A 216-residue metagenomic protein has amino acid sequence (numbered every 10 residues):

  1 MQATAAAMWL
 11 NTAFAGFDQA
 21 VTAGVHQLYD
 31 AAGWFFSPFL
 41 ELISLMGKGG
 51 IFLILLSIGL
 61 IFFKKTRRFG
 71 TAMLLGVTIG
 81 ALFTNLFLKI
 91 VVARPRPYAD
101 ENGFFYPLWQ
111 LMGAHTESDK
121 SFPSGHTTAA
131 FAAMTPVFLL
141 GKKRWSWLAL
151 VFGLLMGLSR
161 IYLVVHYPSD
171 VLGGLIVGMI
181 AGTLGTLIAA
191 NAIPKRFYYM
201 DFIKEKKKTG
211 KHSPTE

Functional and structural regions predicted by a protein language model:
M1-I54, N85-A114, K206, K211-E216: N-terminal transmembrane-helix/juxtamembrane module of multi-pass inner/ER membrane proteins
Q27, A31, L45-G49, F63-K64 (+3 more regions): Membrane-interface junctions
G33-F36, K65-G70, G141-L148: Membrane-helix interface segments
L56-L86: Interfacial segments of alpha-helical transmembrane regions
G59, I79, F83-L88, V92 (+2 more regions): Alpha-helical membrane-inserting segments
F63-K64, V92-A93, L163-Y167: Short helix-capping/hinge motifs at transmembrane helix termini and TM-loop junctions
L75-V91, W145-R160: Small-polar-interrupted transmembrane alpha-helices in polytopic inner-membrane proteins
Y106-E216: Membrane-embedded catalytic cores of phosphoryl/pyrophosphoryl-handling enzymes
